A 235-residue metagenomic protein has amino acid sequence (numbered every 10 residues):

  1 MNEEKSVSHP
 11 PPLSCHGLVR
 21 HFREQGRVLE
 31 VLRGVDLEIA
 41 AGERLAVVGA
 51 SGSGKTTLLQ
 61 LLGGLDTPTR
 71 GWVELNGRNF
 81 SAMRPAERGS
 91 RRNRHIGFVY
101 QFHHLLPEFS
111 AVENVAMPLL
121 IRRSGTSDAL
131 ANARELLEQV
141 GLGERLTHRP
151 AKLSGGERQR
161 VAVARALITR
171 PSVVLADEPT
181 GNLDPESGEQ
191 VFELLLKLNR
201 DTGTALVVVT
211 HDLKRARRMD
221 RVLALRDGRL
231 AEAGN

Functional and structural regions predicted by a protein language model:
M1-H21, A231-N235: ABC-family P-loop ATPase nucleotide-binding domain
P12-L225: ABC family nucleotide-binding domain
